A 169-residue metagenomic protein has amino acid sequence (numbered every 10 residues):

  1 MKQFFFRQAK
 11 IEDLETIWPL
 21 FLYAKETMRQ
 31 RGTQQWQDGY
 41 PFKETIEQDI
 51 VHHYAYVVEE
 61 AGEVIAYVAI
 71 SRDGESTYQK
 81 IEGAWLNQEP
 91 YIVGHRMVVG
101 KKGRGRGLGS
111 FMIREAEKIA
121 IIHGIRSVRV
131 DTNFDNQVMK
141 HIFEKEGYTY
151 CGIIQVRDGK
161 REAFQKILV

Functional and structural regions predicted by a protein language model:
M1-E15, V169: Conserved N-terminal entry element of GNAT/NAT acetyltransferase domains
K25-T45: Conserved GNAT-fold acetyl-CoA-binding loop/helix
Y54-V68: Conserved beta-hairpin
A69-R96, K101-R104: Conserved acyl-donor/pantetheine-binding loop and adjacent beta-alpha core of acyl/acetyltransferases and related
Q88, E146, I153-V169: C-terminal "cap" of GNAT-fold acetyltransferases
V99, G105-K118, H141-K145: Conserved acetyl-CoA-binding loop-helix of GNAT-fold acetyltransferases
S110, I122, F134-G152: Conserved active-site alpha-helix within GNAT-family acetyltransferase domains
I113, A120-T132: Conserved GNAT acetyl-CoA-binding A-motif
